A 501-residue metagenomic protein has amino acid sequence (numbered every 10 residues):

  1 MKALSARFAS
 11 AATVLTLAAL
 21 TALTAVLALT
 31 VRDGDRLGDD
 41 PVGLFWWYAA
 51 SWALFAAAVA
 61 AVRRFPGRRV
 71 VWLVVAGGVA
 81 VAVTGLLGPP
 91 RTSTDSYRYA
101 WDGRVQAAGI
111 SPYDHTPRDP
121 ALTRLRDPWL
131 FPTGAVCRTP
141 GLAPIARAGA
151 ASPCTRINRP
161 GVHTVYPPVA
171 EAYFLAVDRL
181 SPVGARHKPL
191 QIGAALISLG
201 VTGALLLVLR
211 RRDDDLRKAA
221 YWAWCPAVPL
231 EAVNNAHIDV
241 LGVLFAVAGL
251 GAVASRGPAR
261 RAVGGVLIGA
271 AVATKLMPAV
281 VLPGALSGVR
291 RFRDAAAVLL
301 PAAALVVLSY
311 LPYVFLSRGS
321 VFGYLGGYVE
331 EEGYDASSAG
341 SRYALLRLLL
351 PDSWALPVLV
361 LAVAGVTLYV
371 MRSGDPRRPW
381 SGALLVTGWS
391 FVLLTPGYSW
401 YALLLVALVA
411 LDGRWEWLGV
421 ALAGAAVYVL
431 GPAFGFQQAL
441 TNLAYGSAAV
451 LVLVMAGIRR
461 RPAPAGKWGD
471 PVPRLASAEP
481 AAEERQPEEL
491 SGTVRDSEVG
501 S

Functional and structural regions predicted by a protein language model:
K2-G326, A355-S501: Multi-pass membrane glycosyltransferase architecture that uses lipid-linked
E330-A355: Membrane-lumen/periplasm interface segments of multi-pass, membrane-embedded glycan/lipid transferases
